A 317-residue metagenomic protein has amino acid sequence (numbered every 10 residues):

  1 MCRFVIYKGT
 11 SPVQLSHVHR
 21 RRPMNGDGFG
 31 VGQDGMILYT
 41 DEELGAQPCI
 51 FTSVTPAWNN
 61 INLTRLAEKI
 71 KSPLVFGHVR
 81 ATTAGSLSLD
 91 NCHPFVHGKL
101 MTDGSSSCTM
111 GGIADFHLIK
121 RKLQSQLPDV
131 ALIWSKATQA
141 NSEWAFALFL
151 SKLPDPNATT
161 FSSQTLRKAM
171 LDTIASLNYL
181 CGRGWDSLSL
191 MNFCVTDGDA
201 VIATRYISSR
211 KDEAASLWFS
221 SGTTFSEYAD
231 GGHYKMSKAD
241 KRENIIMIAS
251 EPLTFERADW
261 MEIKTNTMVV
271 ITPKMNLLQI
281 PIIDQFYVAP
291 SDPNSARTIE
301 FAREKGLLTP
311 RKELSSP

Functional and structural regions predicted by a protein language model:
M1-N59, M268, N276-A289, N294-S295 (+1 more regions): Extreme N-terminus nucleophile/cap motif
C2, S105-D115, I271: Conserved beta-strand-loop-short alpha-helix elements that form and flank the Mn2+/Mg2+-coordinating active site
L15-S16, Q47-P48, A84-L87, D115-L118 (+4 more regions): Short helix/loop capping segments that flank catalytic or ligand/cofactor-binding pockets
T52-R65, G77-T102, K120-A131: Short acidic (Asp/Glu) patches
L74, T160-I207: Catalytic core of PPM/PP2C metal-dependent serine/threonine phosphatase domains
F116-P156: Glycine-rich phosphate-binding loop plus the immediately following alpha-helix
D199-A229: Helix-loop elements that line ligand-binding/catalytic pockets
S220-K274: A conserved acidic, glycine/proline-rich C-terminal tail/linker
